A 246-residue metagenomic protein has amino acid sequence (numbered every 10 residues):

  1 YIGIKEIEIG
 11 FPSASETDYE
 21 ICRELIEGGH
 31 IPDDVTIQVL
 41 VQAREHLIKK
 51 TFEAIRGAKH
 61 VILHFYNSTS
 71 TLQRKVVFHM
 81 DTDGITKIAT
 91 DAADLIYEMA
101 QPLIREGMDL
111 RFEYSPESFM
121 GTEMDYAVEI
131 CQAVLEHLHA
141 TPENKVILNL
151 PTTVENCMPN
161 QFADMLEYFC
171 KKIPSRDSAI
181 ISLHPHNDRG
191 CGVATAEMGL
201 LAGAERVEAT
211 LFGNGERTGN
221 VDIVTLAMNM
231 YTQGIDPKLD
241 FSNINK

Functional and structural regions predicted by a protein language model:
Y1-K246: Catalytic cores and adjacent flexible loops of soluble metabolic enzymes that perform enolate/carbanion chemistry on
